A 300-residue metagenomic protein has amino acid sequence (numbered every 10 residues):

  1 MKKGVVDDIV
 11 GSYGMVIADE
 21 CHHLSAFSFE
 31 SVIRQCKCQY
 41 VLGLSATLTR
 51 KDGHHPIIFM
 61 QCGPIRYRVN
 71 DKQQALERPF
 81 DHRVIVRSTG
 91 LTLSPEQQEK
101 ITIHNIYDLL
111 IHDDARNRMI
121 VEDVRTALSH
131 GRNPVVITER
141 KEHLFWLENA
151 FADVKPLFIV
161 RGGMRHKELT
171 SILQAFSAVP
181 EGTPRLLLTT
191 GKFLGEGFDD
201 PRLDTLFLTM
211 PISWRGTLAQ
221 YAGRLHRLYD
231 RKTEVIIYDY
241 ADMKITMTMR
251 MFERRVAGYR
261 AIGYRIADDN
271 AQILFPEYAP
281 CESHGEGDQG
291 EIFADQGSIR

Functional and structural regions predicted by a protein language model:
K2, C21-S25, R50-K51, G197 (+2 more regions): Catalytic P-loop NTPase motifs of RecA-like helicase/translocase cores
G11-M15, H22-I85, Y259: Post-DEXD/H (motif II) to motif III coupling segment of the RecA-like Helicase ATP-binding lobe
Y13, L187-L188, E196-P211, Q220 (+1 more regions): A short beta-strand element within the Helicase C-terminal
Y13-V16, E20-H22, K192-L194, M210-P211 (+1 more regions): Conserved Walker B
S45-L48, T205, S213-I237, R255-V256: Conserved SF2 helicase motif VI
Q98-E139, F145-A150: Conserved interdomain hinge at the start of the Helicase C-terminal
N105, Y229-G290: C-terminal helicase lobe
V135, F145-W146, K155-G195, T217: Conserved helicase ATPase core of P-loop NTP-dependent helicases/translocases
